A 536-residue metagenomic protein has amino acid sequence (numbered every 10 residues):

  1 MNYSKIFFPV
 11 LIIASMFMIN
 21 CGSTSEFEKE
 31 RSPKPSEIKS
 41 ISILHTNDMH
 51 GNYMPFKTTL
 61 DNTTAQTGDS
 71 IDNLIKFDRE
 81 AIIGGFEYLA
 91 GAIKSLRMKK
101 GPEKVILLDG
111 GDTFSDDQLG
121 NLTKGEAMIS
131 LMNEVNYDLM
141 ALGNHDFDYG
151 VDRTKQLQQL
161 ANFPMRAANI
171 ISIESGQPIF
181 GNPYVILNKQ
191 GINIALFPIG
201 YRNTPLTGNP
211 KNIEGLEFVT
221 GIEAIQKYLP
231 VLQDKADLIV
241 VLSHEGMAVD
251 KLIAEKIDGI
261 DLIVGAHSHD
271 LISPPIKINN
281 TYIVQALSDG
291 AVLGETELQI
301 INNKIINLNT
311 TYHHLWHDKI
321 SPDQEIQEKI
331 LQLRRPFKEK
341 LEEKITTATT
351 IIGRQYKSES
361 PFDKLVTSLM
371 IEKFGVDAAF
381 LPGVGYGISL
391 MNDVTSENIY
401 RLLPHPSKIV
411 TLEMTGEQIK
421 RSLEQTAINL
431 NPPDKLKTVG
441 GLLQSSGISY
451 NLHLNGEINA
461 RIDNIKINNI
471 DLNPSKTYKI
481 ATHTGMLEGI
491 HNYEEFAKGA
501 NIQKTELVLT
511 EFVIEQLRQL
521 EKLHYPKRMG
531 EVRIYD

Functional and structural regions predicted by a protein language model:
M1-F8: Bacterial N-terminal signal peptides that target proteins for export
F17-N20: C-terminal motif of bacterial Sec signal peptides marking the signal peptidase cleavage site
G22-K319, E325-Q332, K357-L369, K373 (+5 more regions): Acidic, metal/ion-coordinating pockets
K34-S42, N52, A65-Q66, N162-N169 (+2 more regions): Feature captures C-terminal
N73-F77, N212, T349-Q355, P404-K408 (+1 more regions): Glycine- and acidic
N309-H313, K344-A348, T411-E413: Short amphipathic
S321-V394, Y400-R401: Hard-cation-handling environments
